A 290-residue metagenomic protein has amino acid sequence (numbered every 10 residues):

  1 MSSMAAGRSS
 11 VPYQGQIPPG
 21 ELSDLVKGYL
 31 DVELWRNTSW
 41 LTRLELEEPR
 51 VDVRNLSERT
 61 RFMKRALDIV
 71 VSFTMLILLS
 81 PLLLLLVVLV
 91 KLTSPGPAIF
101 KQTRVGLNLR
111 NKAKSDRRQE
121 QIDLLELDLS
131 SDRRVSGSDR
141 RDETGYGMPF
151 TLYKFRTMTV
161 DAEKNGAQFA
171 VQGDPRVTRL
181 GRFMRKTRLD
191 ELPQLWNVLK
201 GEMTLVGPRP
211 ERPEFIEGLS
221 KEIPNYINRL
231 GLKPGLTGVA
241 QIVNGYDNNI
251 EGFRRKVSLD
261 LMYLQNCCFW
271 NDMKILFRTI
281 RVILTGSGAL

Functional and structural regions predicted by a protein language model:
S3-F73, A98-R104, N108, G245-F269: Glycine-rich flexible loop motifs, especially short His-Gly-Gly/GGXG/HXGH segments used as catalytic or interaction
Y29-D31, K164, A170, L189: Recognition helices and adjacent regulatory flanks at domain boundaries
N55-V160, I227, F269, K274-L290: A hydrophobic, helix-centered structural microdomain
L89, Q241-N244: Short Ser/Thr-interspersed hydrophobic loop/turn segments at strand-loop and sheet-helix junctions that line or gate
V135-G137, Y153, E163-G166, D174-R179 (+2 more regions): Bateman (tandem CBS) regulatory domains
K154, M158-T159, F169-K233, I275-I283: A short, structured surface patch at a secondary-structure boundary
M158-K164, G245-I250, Y263, I283: Active-site/binding-pocket entry motifs
L236-V239: Short, surface-exposed glycine/acidic/tryptophan-bearing loops
